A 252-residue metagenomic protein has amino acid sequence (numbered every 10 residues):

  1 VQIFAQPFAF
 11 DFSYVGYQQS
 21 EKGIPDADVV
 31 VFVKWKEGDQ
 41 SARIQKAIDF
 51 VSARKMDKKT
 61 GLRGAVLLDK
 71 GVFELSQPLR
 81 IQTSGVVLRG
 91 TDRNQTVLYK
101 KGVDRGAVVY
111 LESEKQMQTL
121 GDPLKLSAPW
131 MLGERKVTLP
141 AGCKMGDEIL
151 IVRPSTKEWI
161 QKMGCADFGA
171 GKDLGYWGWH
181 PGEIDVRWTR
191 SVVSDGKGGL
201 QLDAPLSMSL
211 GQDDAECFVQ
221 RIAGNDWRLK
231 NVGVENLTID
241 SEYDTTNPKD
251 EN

Functional and structural regions predicted by a protein language model:
V1-P248: Extracellular "leader-to-stem" segments immediately downstream of a signal peptide or signal-anchor in secreted/lumenal
N252: Catalytic cores of extracellular degradative/oxidative enzymes
